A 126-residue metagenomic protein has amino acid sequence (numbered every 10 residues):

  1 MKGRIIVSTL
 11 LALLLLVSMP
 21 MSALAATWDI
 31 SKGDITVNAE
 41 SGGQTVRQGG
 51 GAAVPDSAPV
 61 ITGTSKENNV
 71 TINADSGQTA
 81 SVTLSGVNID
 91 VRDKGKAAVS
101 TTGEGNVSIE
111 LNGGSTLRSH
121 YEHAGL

Functional and structural regions predicted by a protein language model:
M1-K2: N-terminal secretory signal peptides that target proteins for export/translocation
I5-T9, L16, P20-L126: A composition-driven surface/loop motif
